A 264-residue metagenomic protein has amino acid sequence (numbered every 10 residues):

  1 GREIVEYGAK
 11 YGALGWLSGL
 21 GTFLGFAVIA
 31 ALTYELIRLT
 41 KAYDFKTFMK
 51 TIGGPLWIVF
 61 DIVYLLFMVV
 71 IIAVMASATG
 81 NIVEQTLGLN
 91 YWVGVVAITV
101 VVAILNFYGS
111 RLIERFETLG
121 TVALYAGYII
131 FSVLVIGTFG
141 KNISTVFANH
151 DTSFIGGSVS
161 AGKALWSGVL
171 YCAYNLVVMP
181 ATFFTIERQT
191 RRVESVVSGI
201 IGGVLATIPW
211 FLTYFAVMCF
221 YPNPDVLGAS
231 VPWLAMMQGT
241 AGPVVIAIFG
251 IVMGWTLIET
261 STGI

Functional and structural regions predicted by a protein language model:
G1, F67-M68, V135-G140, A148-T207 (+1 more regions): Hydrophobic, membrane-embedded alpha-helices of multi-pass small-molecule transporters
G1-T22, M179-R191, S230: Transmembrane helix-boundary motif of multi-pass solute transporters/channels
Y7-Y34, G203-F211: Extracellular loop-to-transmembrane helix junctions
K10-W16, L39-F67, Q85-Y91, V231-I248: Transmembrane-helix boundary/entry motifs in multi-pass membrane transporters
L20-K46, A216, F220: Juxtamembrane transmembrane-helix boundary signature
L65, V69, V102, N106 (+2 more regions): Hydrophobic alpha-helical segments and their helix-loop junctions in multi-pass secondary transporters
T79-V83, N90-A97, L105-T138: Membrane-interface loop-to-helix entry segments
T152-G156, V217-P243: Membrane-interface interhelical connector segments
